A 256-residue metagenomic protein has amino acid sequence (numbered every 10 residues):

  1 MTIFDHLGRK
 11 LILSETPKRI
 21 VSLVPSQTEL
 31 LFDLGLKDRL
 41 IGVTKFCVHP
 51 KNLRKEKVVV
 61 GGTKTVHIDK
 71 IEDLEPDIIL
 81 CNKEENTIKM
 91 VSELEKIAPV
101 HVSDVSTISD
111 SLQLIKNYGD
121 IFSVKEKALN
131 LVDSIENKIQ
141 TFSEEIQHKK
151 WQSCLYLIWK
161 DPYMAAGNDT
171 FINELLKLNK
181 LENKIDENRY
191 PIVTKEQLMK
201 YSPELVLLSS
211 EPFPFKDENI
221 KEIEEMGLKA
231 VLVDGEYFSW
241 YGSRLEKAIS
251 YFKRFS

Functional and structural regions predicted by a protein language model:
M1-S256: N-terminal ligand-binding lobe of clamshell/alpha-beta domains
